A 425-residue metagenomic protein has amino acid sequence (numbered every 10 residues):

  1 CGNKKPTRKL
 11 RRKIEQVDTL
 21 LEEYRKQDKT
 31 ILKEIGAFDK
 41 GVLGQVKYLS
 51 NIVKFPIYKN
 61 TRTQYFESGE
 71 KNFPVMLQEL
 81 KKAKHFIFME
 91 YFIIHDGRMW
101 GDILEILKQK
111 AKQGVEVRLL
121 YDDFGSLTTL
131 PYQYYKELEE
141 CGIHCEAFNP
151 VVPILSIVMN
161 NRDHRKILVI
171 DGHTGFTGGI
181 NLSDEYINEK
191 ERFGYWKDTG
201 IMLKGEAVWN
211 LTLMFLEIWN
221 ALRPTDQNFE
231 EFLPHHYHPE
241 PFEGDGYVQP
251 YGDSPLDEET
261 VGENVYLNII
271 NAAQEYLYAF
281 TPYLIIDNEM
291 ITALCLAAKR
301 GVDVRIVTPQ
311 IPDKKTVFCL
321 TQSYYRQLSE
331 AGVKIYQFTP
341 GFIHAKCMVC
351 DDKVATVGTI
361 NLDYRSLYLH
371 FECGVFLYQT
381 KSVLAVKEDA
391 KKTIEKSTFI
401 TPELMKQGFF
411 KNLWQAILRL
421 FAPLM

Functional and structural regions predicted by a protein language model:
C1-N264, N268, A272, L296 (+6 more regions): N-terminal localization/anchoring segments of enzymes in phospholipid and broader phosphate metabolism
Y65, A279, Q337: Conserved SAM-binding loop
F92, P282-Y283, V317: Glycine- and other small-residue-rich loops at beta-strand/loop junctions that grip anionic moieties
E263, I270, I291, V304 (+1 more regions): A general structural signal for well-ordered alpha-helical packing
A273, Y283-V304, P309, K314: Helical hairpin unit composed of two closely spaced alpha helices linked by a short loop
Y276: Phosphate-/nucleic-acid-contacting segments
V302-I306, Q310-D363: C-terminal structural cap/anchor segments
